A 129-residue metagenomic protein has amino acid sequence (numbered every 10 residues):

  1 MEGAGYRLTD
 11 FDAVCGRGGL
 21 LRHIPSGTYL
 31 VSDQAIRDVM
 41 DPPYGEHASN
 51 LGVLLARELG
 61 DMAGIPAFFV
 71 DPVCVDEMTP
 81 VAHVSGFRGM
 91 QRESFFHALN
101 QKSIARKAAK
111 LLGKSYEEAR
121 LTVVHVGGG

Functional and structural regions predicted by a protein language model:
M1-A4, I104: Short, well-ordered amphipathic alpha-helical segments that serve as non-catalytic structural scaffolds within diverse
G3, A13, L54-E58: Generic beta-strand or strand-like secondary-structure segments
A4-A48, P72-G86: Short beta-strand-loop/turn "lid" adjacent to the catalytic site in phosphate-handling enzymes
S49-G129: Phosphate-binding/catalytic loop of phosphoryl-transfer enzymes
